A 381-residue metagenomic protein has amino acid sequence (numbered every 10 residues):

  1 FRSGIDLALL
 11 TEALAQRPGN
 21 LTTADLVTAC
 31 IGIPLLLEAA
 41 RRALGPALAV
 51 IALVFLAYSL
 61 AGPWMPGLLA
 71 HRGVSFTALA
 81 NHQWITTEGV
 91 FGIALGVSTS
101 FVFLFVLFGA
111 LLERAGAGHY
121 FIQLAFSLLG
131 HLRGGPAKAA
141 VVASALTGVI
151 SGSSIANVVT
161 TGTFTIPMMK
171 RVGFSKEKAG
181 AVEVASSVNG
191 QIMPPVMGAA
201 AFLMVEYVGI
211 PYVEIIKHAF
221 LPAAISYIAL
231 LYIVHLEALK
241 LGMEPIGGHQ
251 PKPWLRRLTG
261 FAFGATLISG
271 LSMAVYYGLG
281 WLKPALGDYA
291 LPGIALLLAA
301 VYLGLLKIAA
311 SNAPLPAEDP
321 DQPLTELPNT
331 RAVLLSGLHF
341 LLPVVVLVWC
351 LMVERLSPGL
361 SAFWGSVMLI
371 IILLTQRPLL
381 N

Functional and structural regions predicted by a protein language model:
I5-R17, N81, P211, G278-L286: Membrane-interface helix termini and inter-helical loops of multi-pass transporters
L10-L107, L124, D321-Q322, E326-G337 (+1 more regions): Hydrophobic transmembrane alpha-helices of multi-pass solute/ion transporters
A24-I31, K138, Q191-M197, F263-T266 (+1 more regions): Short hydrophobic alpha-helical membrane-embedded segments
F101, F105, G109, A139-G148 (+13 more regions): Alpha-helical transmembrane segments in multi-pass membrane proteins
I122-G190, V196-L203, G209: Hydrophobic transmembrane alpha-helices that form the pore/transport pathway of multi-pass ion and small-solute
V205-L221: Helix-coil boundary and interhelical linker segments in multi-pass alpha-helical membrane proteins
K217-N381: Long, contiguous bundles of hydrophobic transmembrane helices that form the permeation core of multi-pass
